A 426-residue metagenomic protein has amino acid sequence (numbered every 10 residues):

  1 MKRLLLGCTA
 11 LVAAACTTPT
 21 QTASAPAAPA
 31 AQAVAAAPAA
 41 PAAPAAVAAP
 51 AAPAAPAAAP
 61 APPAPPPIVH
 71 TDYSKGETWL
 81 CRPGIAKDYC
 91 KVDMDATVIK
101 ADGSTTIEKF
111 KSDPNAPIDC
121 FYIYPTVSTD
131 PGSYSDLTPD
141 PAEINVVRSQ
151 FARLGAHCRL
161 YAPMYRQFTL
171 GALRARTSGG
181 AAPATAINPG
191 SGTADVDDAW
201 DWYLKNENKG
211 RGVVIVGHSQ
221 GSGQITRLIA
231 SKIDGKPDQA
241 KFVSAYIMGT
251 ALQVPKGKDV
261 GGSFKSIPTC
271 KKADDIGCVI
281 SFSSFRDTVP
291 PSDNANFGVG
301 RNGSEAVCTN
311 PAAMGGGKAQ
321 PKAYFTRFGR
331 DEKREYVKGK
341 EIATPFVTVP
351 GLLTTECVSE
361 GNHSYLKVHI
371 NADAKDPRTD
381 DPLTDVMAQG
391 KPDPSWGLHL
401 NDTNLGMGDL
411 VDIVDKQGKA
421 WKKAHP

Functional and structural regions predicted by a protein language model:
G7-A14: Bacterial N-terminal signal peptides
T17-P19: Bacterial signal peptide processing site
T22-A61: Post-signal peptide N-terminal segment of mature Sec-exported envelope proteins
A54-A116, D136: Catalytic-loop region of hydrolases
E77, P83-I85, D113, Y122-G212 (+1 more regions): Active-site catalytic motif of lipid deacylating hydrolases and related acyltransferases
D119-I123, L160-M164, V214-I215, S244-I247 (+1 more regions): Structural recognition of the beta-strand scaffold that forms the well-ordered cores of secreted hydrolase catalytic
G190-G210, A230-T384, A388-Q389, N401 (+3 more regions): Surface cap/lid and interfacial helix-loop subdomains adjacent to catalytic sites that gate substrate access
G217-G221, I225: Gly/Ala-rich beta-loop-alpha elbow adjacent to hydrolase catalytic centers
